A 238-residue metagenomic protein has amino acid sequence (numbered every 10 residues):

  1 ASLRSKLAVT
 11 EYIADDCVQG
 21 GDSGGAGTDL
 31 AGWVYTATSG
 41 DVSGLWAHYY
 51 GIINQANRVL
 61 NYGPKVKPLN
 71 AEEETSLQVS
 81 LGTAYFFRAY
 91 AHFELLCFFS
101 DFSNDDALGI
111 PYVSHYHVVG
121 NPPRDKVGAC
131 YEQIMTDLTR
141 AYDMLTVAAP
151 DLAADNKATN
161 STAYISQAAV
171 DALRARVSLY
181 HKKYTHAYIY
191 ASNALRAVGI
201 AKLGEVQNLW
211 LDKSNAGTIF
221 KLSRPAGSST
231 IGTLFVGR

Functional and structural regions predicted by a protein language model:
A1-I13: Acidic, glycine-rich segments characteristic of secretory precursors and extracytoplasmic regions
G25-F99, D125, D143-T146: Conserved, well-structured interaction surfaces
I53-A56, Y131, L138, A191: Inward-facing hydrophobic residues that define packing positions of alpha-helical scaffold repeats
N70-T75, F98-Q133: Short coil/linker segments at helix-helix boundaries
Y164, K182, H186-R238: Hydrophobic-face positions in mid-chain alpha helices that act as interaction patches
